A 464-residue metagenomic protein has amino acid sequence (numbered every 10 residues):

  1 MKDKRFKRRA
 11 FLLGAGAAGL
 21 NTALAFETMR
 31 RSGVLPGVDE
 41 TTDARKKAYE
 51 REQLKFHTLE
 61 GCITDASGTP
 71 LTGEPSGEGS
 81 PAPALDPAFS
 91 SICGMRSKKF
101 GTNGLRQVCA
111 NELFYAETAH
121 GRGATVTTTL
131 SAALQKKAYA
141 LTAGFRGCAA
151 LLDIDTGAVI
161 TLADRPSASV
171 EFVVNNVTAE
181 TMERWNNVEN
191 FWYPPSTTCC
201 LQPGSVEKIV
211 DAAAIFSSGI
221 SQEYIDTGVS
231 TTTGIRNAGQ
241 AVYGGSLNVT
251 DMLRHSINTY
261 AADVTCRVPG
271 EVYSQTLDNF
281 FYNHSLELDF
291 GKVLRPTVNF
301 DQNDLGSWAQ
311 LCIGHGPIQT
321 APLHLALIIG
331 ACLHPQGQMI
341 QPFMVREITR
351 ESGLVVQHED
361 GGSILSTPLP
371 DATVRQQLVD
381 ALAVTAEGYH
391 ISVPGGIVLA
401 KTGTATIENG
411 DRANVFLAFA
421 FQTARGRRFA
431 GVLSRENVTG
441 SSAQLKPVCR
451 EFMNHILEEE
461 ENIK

Functional and structural regions predicted by a protein language model:
M1-E180, F191, C200, E271-N279 (+2 more regions): Periplasmic/cell-envelope proteins involved in peptidoglycan metabolism and beta-lactam response
A66-S67, D155-S205, V210-V438: Beta-lactam-recognizing serine transpeptidase/beta-lactamase-like catalytic domain environment
